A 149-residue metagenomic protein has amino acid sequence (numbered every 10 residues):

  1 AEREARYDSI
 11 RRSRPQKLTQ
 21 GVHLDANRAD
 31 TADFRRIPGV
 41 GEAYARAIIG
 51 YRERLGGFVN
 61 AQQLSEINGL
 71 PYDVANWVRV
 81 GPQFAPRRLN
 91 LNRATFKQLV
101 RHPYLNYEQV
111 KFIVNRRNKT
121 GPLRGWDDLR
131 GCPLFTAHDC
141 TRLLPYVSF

Functional and structural regions predicted by a protein language model:
A1-A32, E66-K97, A137-F149: N-terminal, intrinsically disordered low-complexity tails/presequences enriched in Lys/Ser/Pro and small residues
D25-A29, R36-V40, G56, L91 (+2 more regions): Extracytoplasmic/periplasmic, Sec-exported soluble proteins
A32-P38, E42, R46-G50, Q62 (+6 more regions): Solvent-exposed, polar/charged alpha-helical surfaces in well-ordered, non-transmembrane soluble domains, broadly
G39, G50-G57, G69, N118-P122 (+1 more regions): Sec-exported extracytoplasmic/periplasmic mature domains
G41-E42, P71, N106, T136: Small-residue hinge/turn detector
G57, D73-A75, E108, P122 (+1 more regions): Secondary-structure boundary/capping residues
N60-E66: Long, low-complexity, charged/polar intrinsically disordered regions in eukaryotic proteins
N90, F96-R101, L105-E108, F112-F135 (+2 more regions): C-terminal soluble interaction/assembly domains
